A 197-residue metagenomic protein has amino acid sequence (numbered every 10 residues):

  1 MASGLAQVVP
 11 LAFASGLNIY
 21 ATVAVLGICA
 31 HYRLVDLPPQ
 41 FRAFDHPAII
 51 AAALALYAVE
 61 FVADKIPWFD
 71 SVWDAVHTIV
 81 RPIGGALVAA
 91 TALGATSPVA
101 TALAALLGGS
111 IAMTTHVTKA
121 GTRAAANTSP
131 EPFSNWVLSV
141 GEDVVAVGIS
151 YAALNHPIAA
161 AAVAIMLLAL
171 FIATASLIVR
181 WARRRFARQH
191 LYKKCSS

Functional and structural regions predicted by a protein language model:
M1-G4, A30-P47, V88-A104, A153-A161: Helix-coil boundary and interhelical linker segments in multi-pass alpha-helical membrane proteins
G4, A100-L106, A126-L138: The feature identifies polytopic integral membrane transport proteins across all domains of life
A6, A12-C29: The first (N-terminal) embedded transmembrane alpha-helix
F41-A48, L93-T101, A120-E131, R180-Y192: A cytosolic-side transmembrane-helix exit/cap motif
A53-A63, G108-K119, L170-S176: Alpha-helical transmembrane segments of multi-pass membrane proteins
A58-S71, K119-N127: C-terminal ends of transmembrane helices
S71-I83, A105, P130, W136: Cytoplasmic-side transmembrane-helix entry/capping segments in multi-pass membrane proteins
I83-A92, T101-G121, V144: Mid-bilayer segments of alpha-helical transmembrane spans in multi-pass integral membrane proteins that mediate
